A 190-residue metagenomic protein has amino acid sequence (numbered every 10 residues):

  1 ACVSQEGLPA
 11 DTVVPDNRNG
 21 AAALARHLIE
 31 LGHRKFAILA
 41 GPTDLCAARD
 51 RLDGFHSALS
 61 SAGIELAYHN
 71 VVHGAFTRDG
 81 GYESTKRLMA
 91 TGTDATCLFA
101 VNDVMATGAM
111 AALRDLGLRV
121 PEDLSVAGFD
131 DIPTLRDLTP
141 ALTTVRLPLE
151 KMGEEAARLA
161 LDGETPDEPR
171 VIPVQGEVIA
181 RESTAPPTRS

Functional and structural regions predicted by a protein language model:
A1-S190: Bacterial carbohydrate/catabolite-sensing allosteric modules
